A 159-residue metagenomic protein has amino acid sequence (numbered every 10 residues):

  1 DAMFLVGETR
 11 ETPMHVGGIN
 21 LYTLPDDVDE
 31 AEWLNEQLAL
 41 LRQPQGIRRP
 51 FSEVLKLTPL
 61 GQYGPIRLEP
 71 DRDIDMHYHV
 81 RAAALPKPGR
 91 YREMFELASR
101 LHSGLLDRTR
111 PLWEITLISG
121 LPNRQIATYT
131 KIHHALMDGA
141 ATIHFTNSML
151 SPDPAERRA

Functional and structural regions predicted by a protein language model:
D1-A159: Non-catalytic N-terminal regions of enzymes
